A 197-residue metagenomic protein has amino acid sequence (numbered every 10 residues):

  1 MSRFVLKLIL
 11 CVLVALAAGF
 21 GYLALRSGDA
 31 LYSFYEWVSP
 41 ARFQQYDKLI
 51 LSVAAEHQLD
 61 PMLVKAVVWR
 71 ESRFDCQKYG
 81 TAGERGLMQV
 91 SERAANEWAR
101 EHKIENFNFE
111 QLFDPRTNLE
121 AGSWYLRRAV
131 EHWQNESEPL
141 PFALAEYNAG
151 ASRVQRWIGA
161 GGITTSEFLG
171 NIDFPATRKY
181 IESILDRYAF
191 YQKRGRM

Functional and structural regions predicted by a protein language model:
M1-L6: Short, Lys/Arg-rich N-terminal segment immediately upstream of the first membrane anchor
K7-R26: Hydrophobic membrane-insertion alpha-helices, especially the h-region of bacterial N-terminal signal peptides
L23-M197: Catalytic glycan-binding domains that act on GlcNAc-containing polysaccharides
